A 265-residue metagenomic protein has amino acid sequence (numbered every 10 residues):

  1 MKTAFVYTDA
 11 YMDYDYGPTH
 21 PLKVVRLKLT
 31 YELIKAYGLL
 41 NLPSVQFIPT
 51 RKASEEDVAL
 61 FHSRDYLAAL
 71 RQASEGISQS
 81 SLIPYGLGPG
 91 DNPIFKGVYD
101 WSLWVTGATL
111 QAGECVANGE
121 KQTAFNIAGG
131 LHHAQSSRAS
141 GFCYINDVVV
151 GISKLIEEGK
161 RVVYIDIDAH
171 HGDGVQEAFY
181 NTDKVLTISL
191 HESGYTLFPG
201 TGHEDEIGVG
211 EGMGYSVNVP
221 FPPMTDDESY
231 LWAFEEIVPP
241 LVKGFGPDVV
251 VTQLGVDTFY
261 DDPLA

Functional and structural regions predicted by a protein language model:
M1-A265: HDAC/HDAC-like amidohydrolase catalytic core signature
